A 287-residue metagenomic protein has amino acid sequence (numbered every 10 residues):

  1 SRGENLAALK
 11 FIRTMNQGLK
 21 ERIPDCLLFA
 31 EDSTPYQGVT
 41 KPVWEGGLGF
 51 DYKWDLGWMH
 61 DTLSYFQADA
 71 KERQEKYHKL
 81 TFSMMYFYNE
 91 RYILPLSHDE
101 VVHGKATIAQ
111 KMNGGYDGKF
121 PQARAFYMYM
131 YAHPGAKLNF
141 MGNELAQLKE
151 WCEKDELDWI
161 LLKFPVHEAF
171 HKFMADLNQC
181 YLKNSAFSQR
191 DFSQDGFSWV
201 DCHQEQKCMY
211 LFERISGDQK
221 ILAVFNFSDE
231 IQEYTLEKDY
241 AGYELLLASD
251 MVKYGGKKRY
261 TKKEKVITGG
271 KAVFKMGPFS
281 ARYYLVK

Functional and structural regions predicted by a protein language model:
S1-C152, L182, G196-Y234: Conserved alpha/beta catalytic core and glycan-binding cleft of carbohydrate-active enzymes
G118-F120, Y131-N139, N143-K287: Carbohydrate-interacting/catalytic domains
